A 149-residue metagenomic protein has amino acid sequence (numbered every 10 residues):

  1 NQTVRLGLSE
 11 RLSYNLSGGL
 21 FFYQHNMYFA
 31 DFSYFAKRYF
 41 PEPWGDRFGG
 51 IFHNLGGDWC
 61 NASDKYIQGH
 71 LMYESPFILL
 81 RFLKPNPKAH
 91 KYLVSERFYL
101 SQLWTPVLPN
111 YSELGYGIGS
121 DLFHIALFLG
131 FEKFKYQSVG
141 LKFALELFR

Functional and structural regions predicted by a protein language model:
N1-R149: Exposed, low-structure sequence patches enriched in small/polar residues
